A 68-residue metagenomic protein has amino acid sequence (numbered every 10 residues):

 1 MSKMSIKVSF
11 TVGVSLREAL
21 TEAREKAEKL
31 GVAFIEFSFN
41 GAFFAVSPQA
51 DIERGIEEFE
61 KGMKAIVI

Functional and structural regions predicted by a protein language model:
M1-K3, K61-I68: Short intrinsically disordered terminal tails
S2-L30: N-terminal acidic leader/helix
S5, V12, N40-A42, A50 (+1 more regions): Intrinsically disordered, low-complexity serine/threonine-rich segments
S9, S47, V67-I68: N-terminal non-cleavable signal-anchor helices
L20-G55: Acidic, low-complexity, intrinsically disordered interaction modules
I52-K64: Short, intrinsically disordered terminal segments enriched in charged and Pro/Gly residues
